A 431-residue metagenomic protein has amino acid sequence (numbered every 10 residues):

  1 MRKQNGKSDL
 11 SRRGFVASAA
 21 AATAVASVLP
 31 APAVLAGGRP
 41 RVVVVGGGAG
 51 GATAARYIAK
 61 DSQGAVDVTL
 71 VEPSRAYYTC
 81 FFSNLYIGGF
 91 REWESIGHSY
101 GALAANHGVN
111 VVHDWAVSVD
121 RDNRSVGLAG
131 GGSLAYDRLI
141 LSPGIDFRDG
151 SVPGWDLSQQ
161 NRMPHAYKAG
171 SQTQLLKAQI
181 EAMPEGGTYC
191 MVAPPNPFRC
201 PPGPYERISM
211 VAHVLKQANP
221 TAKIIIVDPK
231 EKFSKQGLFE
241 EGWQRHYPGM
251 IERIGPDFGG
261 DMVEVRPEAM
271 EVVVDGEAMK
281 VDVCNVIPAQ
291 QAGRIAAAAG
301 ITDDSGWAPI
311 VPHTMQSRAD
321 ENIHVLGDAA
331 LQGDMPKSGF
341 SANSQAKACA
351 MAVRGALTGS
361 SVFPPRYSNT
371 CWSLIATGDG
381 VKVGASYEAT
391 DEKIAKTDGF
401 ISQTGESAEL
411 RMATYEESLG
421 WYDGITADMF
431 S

Functional and structural regions predicted by a protein language model:
M1-L10: N-terminal secretory signal peptides
D9-P30: N-terminal export leaders
L35-N110, P195-Q236: Beta1-alpha1 glycine-rich phosphate/pyrophosphate-binding loop at the start of Rossmann-like nucleotide-binding domains
N106, N110-S118, V126, L134 (+1 more regions): A Rossmann-like FAD-binding core segment of flavoenzymes
P143-A218: Glycine-rich dinucleotide-binding loop and its adjacent helix/turn
L157-M183, A278-S344, G355: FAD-site-proximal beta/loop scaffold in flavoenzymes
A342-R366: Internal hydrophobic alpha-helix adjacent to the cofactor/substrate pocket in enzyme cavities
G384-S431: C-terminal auxiliary extensions adjacent to catalytic cores
